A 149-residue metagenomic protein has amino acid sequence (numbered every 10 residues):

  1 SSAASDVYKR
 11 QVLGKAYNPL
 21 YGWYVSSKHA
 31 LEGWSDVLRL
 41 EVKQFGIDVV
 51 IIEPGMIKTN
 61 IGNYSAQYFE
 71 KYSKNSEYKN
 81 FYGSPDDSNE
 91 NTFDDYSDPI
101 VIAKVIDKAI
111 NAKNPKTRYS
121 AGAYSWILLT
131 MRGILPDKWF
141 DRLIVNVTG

Functional and structural regions predicted by a protein language model:
S1-Y8: Short, small-residue-biased leader/transition segments that mark boundaries at the very start of proteins
R10-A16, G55-M56: Active-site segment of SDR-like NAD(P)-dependent oxidoreductases
A16, V37-I47: Active-site-adjacent segment of SDR/Rossmann-fold oxidoreductases
A16-W23: Active-site loop immediately N-terminal to the catalytic Tyr-X3-Lys motif of short-chain dehydrogenase/reductase
S27-A30: Active-site helix of classical SDR
Q44-F93: C-terminal beta-strand-loop-alpha-helix "lid" module of Rossmann-like NAD(P)-dependent dehydrogenases
V49, D87-G133: Core catalytic loop region at the nicotinamide-binding pocket of NAD(P)H-dependent oxidoreductases
K138-G149: Non-catalytic terminal and boundary segments that flank Rossmann-like NAD(P)-dependent oxidoreductase
